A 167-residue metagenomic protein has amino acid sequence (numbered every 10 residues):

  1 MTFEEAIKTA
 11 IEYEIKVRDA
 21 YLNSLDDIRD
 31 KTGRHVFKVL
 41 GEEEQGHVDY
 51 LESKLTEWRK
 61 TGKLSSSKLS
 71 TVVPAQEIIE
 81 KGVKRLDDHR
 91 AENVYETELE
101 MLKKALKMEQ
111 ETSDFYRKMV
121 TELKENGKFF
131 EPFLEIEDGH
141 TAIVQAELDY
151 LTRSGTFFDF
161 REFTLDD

Functional and structural regions predicted by a protein language model:
M1-D167: Non-heme di-metal
